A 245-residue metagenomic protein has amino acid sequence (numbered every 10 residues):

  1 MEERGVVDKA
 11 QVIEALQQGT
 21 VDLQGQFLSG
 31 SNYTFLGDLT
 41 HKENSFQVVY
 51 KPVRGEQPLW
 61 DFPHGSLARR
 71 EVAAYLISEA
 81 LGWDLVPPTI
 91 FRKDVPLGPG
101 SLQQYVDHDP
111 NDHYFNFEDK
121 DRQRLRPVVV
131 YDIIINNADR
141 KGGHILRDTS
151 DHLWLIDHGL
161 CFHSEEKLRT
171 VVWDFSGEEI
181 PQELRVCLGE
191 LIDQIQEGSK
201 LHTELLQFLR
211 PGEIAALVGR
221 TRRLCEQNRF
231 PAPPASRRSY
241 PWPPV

Functional and structural regions predicted by a protein language model:
E3-V6: Catalytic domains of riboflavin
K9, I13, Q18, G189-I192 (+1 more regions): Low-complexity, intrinsically disordered short peptide segments enriched in small/polar/basic residues
A10-A138, G142-G143, T149-H158, T170: Conserved ATP-binding subdomain of kinase catalytic cores across diverse folds
Q26, P63, D148-V245: C-terminal catalytic region of ATP-dependent kinase domains
